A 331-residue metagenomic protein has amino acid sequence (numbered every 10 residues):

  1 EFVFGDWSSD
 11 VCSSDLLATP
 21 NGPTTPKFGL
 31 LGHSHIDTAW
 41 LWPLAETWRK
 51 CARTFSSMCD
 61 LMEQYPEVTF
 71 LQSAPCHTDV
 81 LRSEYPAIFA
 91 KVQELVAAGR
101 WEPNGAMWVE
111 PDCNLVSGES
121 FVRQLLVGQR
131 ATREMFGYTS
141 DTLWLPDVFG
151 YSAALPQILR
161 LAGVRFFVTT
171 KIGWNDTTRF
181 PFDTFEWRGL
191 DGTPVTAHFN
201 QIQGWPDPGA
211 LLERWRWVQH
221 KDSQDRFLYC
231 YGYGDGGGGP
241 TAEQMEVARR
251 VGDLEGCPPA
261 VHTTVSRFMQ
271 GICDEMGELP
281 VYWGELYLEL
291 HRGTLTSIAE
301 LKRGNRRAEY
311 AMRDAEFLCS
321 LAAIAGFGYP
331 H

Functional and structural regions predicted by a protein language model:
E1-D6: Short, exposed "boundary/linker" segments that immediately precede the start of a downstream structural module
S8-H331: Catalytic-domain carbohydrate-binding cleft regions of carbohydrate-active enzymes
